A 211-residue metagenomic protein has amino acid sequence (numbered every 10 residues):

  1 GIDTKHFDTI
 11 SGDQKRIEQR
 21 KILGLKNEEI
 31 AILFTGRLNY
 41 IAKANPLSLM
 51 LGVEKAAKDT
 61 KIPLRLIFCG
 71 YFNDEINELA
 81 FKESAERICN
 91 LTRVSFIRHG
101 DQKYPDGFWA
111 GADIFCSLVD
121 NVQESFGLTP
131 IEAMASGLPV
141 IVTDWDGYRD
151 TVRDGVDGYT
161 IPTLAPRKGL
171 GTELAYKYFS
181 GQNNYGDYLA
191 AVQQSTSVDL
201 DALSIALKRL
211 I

Functional and structural regions predicted by a protein language model:
G1-D8: Short beta-strand->alpha-helix junction loop in the catalytic core of nucleotide-activated group-transfer enzymes
D8-L25: A short helix/loop element that forms part of the nucleotide-sugar donor recognition site in Leloir-type
K26-K43, A190-V192: Conserved donor-binding/catalytic core segment of Leloir-type glycosyltransferases
L47, D106, T129-A135, R149-D150 (+1 more regions): Short alpha-helical segment that forms part of, or immediately flanks, the ligand-binding pocket in carbohydrate-active
F68-G70, E78-D101, I114: Nucleotide-activated donor-binding/catalytic signature segment of Leloir-type glycosyltransferases, i.e., the conserved
D101-A112, A135, R153, G171: Short acidic alpha-helix that forms the nucleotide-activated donor recognition element in Leloir-type transferases
A110-S125, L138: Acidic donor-binding loop of glycosyltransferase active sites
P139-V142, V152, Y159-T160: Short hydrophobic beta-strand element within catalytic cores of glycosyltransferases and related nucleotide-activated
